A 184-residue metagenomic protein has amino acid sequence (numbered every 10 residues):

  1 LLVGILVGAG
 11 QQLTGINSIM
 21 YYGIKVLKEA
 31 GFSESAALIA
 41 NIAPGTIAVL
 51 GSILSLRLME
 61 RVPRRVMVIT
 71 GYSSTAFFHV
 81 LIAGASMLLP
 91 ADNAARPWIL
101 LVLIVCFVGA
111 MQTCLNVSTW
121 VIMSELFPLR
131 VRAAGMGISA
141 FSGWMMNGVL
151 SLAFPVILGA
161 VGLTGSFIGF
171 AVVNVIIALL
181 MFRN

Functional and structural regions predicted by a protein language model:
L1-N184: Alpha-helical transmembrane bundle of multi-pass membrane proteins
